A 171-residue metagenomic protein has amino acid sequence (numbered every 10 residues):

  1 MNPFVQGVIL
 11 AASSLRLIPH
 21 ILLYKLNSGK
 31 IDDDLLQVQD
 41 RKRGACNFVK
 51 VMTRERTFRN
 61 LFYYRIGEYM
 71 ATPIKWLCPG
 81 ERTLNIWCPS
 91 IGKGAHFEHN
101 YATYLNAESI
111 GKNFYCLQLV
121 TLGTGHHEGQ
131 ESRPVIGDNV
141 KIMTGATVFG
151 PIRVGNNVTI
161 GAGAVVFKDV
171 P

Functional and structural regions predicted by a protein language model:
M1-G80: Terminal amphipathic alpha-helical/low-complexity segments used for targeting or macromolecular assembly
K42, K168-P171: Short, intrinsically disordered, charge-balanced linker/junction segments flanking boundaries in proteins
L84-C88, G92-G94, E98-Y101, N106-A107 (+8 more regions): Left-handed beta-helix
